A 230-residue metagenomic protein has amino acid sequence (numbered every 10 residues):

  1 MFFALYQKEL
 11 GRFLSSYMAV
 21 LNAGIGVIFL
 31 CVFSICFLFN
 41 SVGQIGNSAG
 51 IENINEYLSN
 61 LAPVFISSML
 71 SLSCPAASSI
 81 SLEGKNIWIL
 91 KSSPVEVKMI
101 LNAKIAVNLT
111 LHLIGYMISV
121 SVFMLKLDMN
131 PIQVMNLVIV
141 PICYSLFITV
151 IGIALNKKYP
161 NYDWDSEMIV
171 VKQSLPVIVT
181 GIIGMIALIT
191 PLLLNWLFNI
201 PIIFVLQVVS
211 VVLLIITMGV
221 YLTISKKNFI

Functional and structural regions predicted by a protein language model:
M1-K85, V97-I230: Hydrophobic alpha-helical transmembrane segments of membrane proteins
K91-E96: Short helix-to-coil transition segments within interhelical loops that connect adjacent transmembrane helices
